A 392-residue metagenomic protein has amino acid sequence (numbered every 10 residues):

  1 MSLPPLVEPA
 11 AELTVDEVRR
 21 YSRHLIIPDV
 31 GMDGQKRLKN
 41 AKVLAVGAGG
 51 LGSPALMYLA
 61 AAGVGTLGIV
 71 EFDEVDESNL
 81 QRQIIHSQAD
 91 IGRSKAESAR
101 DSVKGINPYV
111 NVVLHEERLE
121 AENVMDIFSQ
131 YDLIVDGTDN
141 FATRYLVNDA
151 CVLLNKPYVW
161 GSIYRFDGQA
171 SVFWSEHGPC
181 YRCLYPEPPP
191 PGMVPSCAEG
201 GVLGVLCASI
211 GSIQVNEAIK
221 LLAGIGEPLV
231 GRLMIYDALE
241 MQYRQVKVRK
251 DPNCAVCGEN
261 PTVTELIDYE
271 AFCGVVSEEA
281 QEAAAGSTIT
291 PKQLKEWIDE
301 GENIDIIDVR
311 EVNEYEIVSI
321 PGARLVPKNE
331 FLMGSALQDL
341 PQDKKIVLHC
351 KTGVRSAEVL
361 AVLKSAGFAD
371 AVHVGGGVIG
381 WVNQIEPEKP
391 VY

Functional and structural regions predicted by a protein language model:
M1-L44, E77-S78, L266-D268, F272-E282: N-terminal charged helix/coil linker that caps or initiates catalytic domains
S2-L6, N107-I213, A223, E240 (+1 more regions): E1/E1-like adenylate-forming module used to activate ubiquitin-like modifiers and sulfur-carrier proteins
L3-E8, D101, A238-P252, V256-I304 (+2 more regions): Rhodanese-like catalytic fold shared by cysteine-dependent sulfurtransferases and DSP/PTP-type phosphatases
P4-E12, I69-N107: Glycine-rich phosphate-binding loop and adjoining beta1-alpha1-beta2 segment of Rossmann-like nucleotide-binding folds
L38, I127-D132, L340-P341: A short, aliphatic-rich alpha-helical micro-motif
V46-G47, V70, H349: Conserved N-terminal Rossmann-fold NAD(P)-binding element of oxidoreductases
L51-G52, R355: Hydrophobic/small residue at the entry helix of a nucleotide-binding pocket
S212-V230: Oxidoreductase and adenylate-handling cofactor-binding alpha/beta cores
